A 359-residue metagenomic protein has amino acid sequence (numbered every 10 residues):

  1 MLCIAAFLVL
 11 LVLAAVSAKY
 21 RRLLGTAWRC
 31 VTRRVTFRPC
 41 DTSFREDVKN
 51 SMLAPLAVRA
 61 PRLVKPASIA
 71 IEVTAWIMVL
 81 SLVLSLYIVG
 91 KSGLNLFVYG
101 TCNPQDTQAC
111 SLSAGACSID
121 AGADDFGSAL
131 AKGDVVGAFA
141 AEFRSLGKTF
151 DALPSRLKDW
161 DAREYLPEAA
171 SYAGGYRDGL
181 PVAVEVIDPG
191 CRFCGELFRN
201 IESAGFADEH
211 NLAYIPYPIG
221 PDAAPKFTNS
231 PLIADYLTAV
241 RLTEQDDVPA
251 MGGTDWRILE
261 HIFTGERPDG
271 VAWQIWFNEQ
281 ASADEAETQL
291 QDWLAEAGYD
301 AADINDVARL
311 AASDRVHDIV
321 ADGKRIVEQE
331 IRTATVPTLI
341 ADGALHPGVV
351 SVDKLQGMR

Functional and structural regions predicted by a protein language model:
M1-T42, E46-V48: Hydrophobic alpha-helical segments
L8-V12, W76-L86, I258: Hydrophobic alpha-helical transmembrane segments of multipass integral membrane proteins
S17, L82-Y99: Membrane-interface motif at the C-terminal end of an N-terminal transmembrane signal
T36-L53, L112-A121: Cytosolic juxtamembrane regulatory segments of multi-pass membrane proteins
V48-V83: Loop-to-transmembrane boundary segments
S92-L232, A312, V316-I331, L355 (+1 more regions): Extracytoplasmic thiol/disulfide redox context detector
G195-A295: Structural alpha/beta surface segment adjacent to cysteine/selenocysteine redox centers across thiol/disulfide enzymes
A281-R359: C-terminal cap of thioredoxin/glutaredoxin-like
